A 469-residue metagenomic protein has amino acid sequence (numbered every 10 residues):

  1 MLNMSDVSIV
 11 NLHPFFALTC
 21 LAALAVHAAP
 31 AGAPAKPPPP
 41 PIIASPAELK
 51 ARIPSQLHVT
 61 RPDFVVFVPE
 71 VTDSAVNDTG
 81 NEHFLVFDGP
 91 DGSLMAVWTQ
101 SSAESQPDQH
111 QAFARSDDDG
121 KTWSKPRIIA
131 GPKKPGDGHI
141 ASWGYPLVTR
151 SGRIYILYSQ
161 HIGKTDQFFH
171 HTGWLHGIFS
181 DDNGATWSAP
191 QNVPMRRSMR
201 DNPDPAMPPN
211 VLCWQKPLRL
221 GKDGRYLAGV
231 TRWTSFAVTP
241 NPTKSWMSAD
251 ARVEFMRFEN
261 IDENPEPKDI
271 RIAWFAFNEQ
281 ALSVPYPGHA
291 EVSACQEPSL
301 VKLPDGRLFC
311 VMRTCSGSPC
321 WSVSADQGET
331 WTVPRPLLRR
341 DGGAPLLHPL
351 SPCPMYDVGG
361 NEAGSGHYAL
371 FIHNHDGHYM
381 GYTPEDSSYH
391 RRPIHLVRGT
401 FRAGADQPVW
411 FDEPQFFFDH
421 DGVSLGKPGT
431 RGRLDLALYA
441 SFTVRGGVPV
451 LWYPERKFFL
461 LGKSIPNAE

Functional and structural regions predicted by a protein language model:
M1-S5, A29-A35: N-terminal secretory targeting modules
L2, L24-H27, H367-I372: Short intrinsically disordered, low-complexity coil segments enriched in acidic
L2-A17: Bacterial N-terminal signal peptides that target proteins for export
S8-N11, H27, G359: N-terminal non-cleavable signal-anchor helices
V10, L18-C20, E70, N77: Extended rod-forming repeat segments used as scaffolds/tethers
P14-H27: Bacterial N-terminal signal peptides
A33-E469: Asp-box/BNR beta-propeller blade signature and adjacent active/binding-site loops in extracellular glycan-interacting
